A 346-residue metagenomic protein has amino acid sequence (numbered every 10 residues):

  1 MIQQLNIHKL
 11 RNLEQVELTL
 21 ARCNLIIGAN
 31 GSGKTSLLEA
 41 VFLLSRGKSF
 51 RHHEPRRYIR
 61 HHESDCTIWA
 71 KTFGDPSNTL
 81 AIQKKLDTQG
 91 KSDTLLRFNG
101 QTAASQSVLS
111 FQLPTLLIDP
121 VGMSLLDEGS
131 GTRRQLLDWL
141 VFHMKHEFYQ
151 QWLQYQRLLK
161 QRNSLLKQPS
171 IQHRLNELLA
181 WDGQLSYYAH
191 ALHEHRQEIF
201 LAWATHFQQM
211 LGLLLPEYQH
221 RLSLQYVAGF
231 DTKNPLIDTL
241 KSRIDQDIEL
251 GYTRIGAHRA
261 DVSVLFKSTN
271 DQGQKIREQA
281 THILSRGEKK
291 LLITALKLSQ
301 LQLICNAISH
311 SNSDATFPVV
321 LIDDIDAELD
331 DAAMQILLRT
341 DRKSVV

Functional and structural regions predicted by a protein language model:
M1-A29, L43, Q172-V320, E328 (+1 more regions): Conserved NTPase motor "head" modules and their coupling/switch loops across ABC/AAA+ ATPases, GTPases, and GHKL ATPases
T35: Walker A/P-loop
R46-T132, D138-F148, K241-D245: Nucleotide-state sensing region of NTPase/ATPase domains
Y58, L211, V346: Residue-level signal for inorganic ion chemistry
A70, R342-V346: Structural recognition of the conserved hydrophobic beta-strand(s) that form the central parallel beta-sheet of P-loop
M123-H190, E194: Extended, highly charged alpha-helical segments
